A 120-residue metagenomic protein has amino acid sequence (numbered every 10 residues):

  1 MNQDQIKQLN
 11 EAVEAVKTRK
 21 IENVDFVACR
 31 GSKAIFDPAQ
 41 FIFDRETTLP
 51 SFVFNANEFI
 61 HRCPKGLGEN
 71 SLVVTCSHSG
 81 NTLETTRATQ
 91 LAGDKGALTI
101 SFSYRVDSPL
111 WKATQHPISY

Functional and structural regions predicted by a protein language model:
M1-E22: An N-terminal, well-structured beta->alpha segment
K20-Y120: Glycine-rich phosphate-binding loops that contact phosphosugars or nucleotide phosphates
